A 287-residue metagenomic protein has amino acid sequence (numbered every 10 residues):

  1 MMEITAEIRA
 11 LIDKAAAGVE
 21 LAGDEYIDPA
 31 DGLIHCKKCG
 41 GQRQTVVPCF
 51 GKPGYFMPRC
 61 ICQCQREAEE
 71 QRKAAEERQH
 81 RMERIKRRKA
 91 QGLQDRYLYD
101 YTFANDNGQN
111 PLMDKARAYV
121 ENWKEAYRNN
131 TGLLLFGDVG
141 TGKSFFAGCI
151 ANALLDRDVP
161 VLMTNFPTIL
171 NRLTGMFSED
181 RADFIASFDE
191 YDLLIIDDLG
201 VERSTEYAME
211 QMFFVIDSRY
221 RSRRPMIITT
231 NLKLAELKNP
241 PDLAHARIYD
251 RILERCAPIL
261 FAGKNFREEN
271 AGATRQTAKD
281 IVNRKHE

Functional and structural regions predicted by a protein language model:
M1-N107, E269-E287: A short, basic N-terminal segment
G92-L133: Pre-Walker A (pre-P-loop) alpha-helix and adjacent loop at the N terminus of AAA/AAA+ ATPase modules, a conserved
D106, T164, I259-F261: Hydrophobic residues at beta-strand termini and immediately following loops that shape nucleotide-binding pockets
P111-V120, R128, A151-L193, R203-E210: Short glycine-rich substrate-engagement loop in P-loop NTPases that contacts/grips substrate
Y127-A147: Walker A/P-loop nucleotide-binding motif
L133, L162, I195, I227 (+1 more regions): Hydrophobic/aromatic beta-strand patches that form the interior of the parallel beta-sheet core in alpha/beta enzyme
N171-L173, E202-E287: Replace "adjacent to P-loop NTPase cores in ATP/GTP-dependent enzymes" with "adjacent to NTP-binding cores
D198-L199: Walker B catalytic acidic pair
